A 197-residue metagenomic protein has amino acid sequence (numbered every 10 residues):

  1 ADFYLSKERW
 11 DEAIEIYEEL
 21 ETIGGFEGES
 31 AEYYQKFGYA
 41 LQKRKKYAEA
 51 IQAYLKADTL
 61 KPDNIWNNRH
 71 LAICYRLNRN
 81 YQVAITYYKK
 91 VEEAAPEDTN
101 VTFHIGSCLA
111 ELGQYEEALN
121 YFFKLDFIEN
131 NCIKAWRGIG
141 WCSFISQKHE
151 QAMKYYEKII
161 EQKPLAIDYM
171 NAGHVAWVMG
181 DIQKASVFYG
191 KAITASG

Functional and structural regions predicted by a protein language model:
G25-G28, P62, P96, N130 (+2 more regions): Short coil turns that delineate tetratricopeptide repeat
E29-E32, W66, N100, K134 (+1 more regions): Start-of-helix register in tetratricopeptide repeats
W177, I182-G197: TPR/TPR-like (Sel1-like) alpha-helical repeat modules
